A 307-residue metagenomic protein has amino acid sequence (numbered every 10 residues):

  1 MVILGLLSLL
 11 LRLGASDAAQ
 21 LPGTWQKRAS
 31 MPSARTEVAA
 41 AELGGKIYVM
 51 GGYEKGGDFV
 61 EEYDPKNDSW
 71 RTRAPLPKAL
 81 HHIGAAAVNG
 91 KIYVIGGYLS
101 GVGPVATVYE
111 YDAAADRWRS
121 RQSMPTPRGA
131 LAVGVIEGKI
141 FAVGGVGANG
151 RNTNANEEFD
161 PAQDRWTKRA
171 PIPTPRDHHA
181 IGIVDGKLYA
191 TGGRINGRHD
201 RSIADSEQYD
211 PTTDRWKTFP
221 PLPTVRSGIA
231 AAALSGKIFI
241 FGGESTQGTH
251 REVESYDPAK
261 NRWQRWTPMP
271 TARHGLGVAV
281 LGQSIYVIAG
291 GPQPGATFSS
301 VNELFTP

Functional and structural regions predicted by a protein language model:
M1-I3: Bacterial N-terminal signal peptides that target proteins for export
G5, L9, A15-P307: Kelch-like beta-propeller repeat domains
